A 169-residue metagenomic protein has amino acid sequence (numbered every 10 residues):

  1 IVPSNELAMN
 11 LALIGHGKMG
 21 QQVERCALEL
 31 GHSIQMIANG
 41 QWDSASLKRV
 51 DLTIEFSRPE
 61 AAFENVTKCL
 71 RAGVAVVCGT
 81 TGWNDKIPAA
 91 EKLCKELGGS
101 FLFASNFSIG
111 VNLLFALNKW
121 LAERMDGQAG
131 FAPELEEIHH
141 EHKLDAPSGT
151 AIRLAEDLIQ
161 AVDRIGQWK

Functional and structural regions predicted by a protein language model:
I1-A8: Short, Lys/Arg-enriched N-terminal segments with co-localized hydrophobic residues within the first ~10-30 amino acids
M9-C26, L30, K48, E123-K169: Active-site-lining helix/loop region of Rossmann-like oxidoreductase modules
M36-V50: Short acidic low-complexity segments
K48-R71, G82-I87: Beta-loop-alpha module in the N-terminal Rossmann-like domain of NAD(P)-dependent dehydrogenases, especially those
T53-E55, V76-G79, F103-A104: Short catalytic-loop micro-motif centered on adjacent basic/acidic residues
T67, T80-L102, I109-E123: Rossmann-fold NAD(P)-binding glycine/threonine-rich loop
A72-A75, L97-G99: A short helix->loop->beta-strand "cap" motif at the edges of active sites that frequently abuts
